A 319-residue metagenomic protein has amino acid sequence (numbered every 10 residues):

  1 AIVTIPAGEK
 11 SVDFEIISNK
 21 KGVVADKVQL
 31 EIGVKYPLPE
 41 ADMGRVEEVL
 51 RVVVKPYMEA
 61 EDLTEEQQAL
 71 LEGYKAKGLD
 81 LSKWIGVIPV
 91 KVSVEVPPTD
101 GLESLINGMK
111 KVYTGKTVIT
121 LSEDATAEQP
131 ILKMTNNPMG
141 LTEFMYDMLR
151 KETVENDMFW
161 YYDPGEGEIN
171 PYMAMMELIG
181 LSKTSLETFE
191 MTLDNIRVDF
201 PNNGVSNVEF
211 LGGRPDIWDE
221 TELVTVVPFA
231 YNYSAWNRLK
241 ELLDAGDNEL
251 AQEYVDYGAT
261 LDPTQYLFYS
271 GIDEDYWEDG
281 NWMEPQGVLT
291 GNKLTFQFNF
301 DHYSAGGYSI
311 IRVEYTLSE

Functional and structural regions predicted by a protein language model:
A1-T99, Y308-E319: Acidic/polar, low-complexity intrinsically disordered N-terminal segments immediately downstream of a Sec signal
E61-E319: Ser/Thr/Gly/Pro-rich, low-complexity flexible regions
